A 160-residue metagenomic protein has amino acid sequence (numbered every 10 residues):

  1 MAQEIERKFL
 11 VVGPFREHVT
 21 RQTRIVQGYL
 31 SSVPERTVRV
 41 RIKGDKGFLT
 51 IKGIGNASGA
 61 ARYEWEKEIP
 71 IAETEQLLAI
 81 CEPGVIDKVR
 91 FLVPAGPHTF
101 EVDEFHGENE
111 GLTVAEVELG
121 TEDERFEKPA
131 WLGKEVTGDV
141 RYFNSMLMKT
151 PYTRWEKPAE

Functional and structural regions predicted by a protein language model:
M1-E160: Phosphate-end processing signature that detects enzymes handling 5′-triphosphorylated RNA and polyphosphate
